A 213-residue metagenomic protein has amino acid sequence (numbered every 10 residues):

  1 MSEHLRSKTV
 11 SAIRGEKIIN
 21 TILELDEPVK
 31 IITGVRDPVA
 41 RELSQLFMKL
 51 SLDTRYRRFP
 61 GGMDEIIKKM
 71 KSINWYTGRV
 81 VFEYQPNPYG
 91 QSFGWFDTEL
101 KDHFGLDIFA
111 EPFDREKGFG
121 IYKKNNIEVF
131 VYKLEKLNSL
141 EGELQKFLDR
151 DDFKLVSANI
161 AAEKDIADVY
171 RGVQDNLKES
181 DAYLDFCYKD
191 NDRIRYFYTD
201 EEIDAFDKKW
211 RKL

Functional and structural regions predicted by a protein language model:
M1-L213: Membrane-interface amphipathic segments in extracytoplasmic regions
